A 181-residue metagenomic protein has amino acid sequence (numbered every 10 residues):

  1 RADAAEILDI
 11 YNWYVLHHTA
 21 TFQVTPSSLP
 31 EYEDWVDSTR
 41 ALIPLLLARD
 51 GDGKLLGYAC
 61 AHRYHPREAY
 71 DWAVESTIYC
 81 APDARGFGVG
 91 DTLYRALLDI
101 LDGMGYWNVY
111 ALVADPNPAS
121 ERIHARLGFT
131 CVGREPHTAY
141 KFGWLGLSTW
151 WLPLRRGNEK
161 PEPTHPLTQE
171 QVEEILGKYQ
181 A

Functional and structural regions predicted by a protein language model:
R1-I7: A short beta-loop-alpha structural element at the N-terminal edge of CoA-dependent acyl/N-acetyltransferase catalytic
D9-P26: Helix-loop element at the rim of GNAT/NAT acetyltransferase active sites that forms part of the acceptor-substrate
Y11, H124, F129: Conserved active-site tyrosine of GNAT-family acetyltransferases
V24-D83, Y94-R95, L154-R155: Acetyl-CoA-dependent GNAT
C60, Y110-V113, T130-G146: Conserved catalytic-core motifs of GNAT/GCN5-like acyltransferases
S76-I78, V109-A111, W150-W151: A structural signal for short, well-ordered beta-strand segments
C80, G86-D102, N108, P118-R126: Conserved acetyl-CoA-binding loop-helix of GNAT-fold acetyltransferases
H137-Q180: C-terminal "cap" of GNAT-fold acetyltransferases
